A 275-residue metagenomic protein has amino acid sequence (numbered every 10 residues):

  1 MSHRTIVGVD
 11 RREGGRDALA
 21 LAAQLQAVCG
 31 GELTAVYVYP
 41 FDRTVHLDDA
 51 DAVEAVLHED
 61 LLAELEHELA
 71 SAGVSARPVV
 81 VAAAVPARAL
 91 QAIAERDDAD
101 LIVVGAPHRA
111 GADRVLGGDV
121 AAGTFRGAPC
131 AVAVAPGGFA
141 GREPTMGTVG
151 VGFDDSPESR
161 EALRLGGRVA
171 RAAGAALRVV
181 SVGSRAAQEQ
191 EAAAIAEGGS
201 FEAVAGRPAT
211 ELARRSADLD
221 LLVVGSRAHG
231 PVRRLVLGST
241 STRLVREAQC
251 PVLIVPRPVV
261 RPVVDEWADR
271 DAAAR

Functional and structural regions predicted by a protein language model:
M1, G14, H67-I102, R109 (+2 more regions): Structural beta-alpha unit
M1-A52, V74, T145-A203, R215 (+4 more regions): Small/aliphatic-rich secondary-structure junction motif
D10, P107-H108, P129, D154 (+1 more regions): Short glycine-/small-residue-rich Rossmann-like dinucleotide-binding loops
D51-D60: A short acidic, glycine-rich active-site loop that binds or catalyzes chemistry on phosphate/adenosine moieties
A72, V120, G127-P129, E197 (+2 more regions): Short, structured coil segments at secondary-structure junctions
I93-E95, T124, R142, R214-R215 (+1 more regions): Structural alpha-helical scaffold elements that stabilize or flank donor/cofactor-binding regions in carbohydrate
L101-G123, M146, V224-E247, R257 (+1 more regions): Glycine-rich, Arg-bearing micro-motifs that act as flexible, cationic patches
V103-A106, A131-G138, V252-P256: Short beta-strand elements of ligand-binding domains
